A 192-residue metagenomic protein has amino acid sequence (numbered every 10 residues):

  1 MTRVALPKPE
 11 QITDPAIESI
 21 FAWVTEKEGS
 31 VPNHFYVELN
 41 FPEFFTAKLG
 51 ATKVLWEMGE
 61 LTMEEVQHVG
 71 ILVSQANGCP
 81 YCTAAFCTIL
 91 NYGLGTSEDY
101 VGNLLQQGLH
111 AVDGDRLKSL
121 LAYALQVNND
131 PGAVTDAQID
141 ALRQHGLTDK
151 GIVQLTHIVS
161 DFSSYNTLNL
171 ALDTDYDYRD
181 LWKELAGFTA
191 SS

Functional and structural regions predicted by a protein language model:
M1-S192: Hydrophobic alpha-helical segments
